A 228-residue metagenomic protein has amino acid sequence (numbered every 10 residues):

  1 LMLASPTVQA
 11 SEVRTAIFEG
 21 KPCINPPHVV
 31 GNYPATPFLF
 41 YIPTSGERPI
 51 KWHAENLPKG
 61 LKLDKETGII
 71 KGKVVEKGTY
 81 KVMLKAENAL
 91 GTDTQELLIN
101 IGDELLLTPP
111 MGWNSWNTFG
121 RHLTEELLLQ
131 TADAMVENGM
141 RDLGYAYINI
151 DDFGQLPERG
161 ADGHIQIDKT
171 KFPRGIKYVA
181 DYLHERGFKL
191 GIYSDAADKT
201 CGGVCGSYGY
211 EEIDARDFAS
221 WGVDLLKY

Functional and structural regions predicted by a protein language model:
A10-P22: Proline/serine/threonine-rich low-complexity linkers at boundaries of modular beta-sandwich domains
E12-R14, G91-D103: C-terminal edge beta-strand
P22-P49: Solvent-exposed, low-complexity, repeat-rich "mucin-like" stalks and linkers
I42, G78-L90: A short beta-strand micro-motif common to beta-rich folds, especially ectodomain repeats
R48-K59: Change to "...patches in solvent-exposed regions of secreted, membrane-anchored, or virion-exposed structural
K59-K77: Strand-loop-strand motifs at the edges of beta-sheets in extracellular beta-sandwich domains
N100-E126: An acidic-aromatic substrate-binding cleft motif
N117, T131-Y228: Aromatic-lined carbohydrate-binding/catalytic grooves of carbohydrate-active enzymes
